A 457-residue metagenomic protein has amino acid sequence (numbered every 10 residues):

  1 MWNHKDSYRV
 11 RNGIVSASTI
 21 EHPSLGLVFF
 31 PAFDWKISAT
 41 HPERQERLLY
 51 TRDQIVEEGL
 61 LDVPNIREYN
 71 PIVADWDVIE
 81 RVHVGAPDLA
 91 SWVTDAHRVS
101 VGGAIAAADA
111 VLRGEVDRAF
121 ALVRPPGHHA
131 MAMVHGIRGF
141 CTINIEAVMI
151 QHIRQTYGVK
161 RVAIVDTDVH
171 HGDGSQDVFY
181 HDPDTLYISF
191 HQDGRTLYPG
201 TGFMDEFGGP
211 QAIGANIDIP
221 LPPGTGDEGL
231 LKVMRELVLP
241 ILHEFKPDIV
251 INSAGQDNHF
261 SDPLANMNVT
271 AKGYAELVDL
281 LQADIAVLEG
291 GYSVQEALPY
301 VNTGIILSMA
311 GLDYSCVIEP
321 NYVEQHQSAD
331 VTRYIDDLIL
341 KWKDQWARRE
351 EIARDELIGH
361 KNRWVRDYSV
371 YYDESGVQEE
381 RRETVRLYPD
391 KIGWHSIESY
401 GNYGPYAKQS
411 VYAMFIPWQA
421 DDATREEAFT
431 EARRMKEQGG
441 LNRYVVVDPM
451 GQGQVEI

Functional and structural regions predicted by a protein language model:
W2-V165, H170-I457: HDAC/HDAC-like amidohydrolase catalytic core signature
